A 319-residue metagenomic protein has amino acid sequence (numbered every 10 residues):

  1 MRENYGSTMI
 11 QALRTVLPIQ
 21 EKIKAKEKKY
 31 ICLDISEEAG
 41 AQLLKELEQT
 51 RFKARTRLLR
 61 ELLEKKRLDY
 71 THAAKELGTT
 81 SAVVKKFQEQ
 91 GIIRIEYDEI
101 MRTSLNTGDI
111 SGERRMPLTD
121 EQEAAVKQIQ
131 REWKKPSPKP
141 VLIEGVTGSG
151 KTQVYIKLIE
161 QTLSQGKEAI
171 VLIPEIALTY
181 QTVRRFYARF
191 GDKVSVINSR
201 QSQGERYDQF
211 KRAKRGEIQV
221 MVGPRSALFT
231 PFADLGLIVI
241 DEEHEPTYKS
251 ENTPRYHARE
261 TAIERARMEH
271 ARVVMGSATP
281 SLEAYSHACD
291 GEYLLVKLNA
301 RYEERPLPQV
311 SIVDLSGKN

Functional and structural regions predicted by a protein language model:
M1-S277, A284, C289-R305: Accessory, non-ATPase domains that flank or precede helicase/AAA+ motor cores in DNA-metabolism machines
Q309-V313: Short, basic/glycine-rich phosphate-binding loops at helix/coil junctions that contact nucleotide phosphates
S316-N319: Cys/His-rich short segments
